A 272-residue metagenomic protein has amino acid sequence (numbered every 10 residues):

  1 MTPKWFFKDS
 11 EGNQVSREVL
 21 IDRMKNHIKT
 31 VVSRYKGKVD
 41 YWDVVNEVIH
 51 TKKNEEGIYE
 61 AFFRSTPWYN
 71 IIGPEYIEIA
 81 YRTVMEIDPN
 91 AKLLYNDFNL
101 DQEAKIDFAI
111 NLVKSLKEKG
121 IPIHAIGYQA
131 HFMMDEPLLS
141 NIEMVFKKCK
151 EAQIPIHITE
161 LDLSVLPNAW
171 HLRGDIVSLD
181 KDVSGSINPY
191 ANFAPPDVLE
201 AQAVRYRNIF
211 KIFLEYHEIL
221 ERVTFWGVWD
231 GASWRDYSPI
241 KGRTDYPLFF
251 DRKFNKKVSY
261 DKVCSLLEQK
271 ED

Functional and structural regions predicted by a protein language model:
M1, V45-V48, D162-L163, T224-A232: Short, solvent-exposed turn/loop segments enriched in Gly/Ser/Thr/Pro and often Arg
M1-L94, F98-L100, N168: Substrate-binding cleft and catalytic face of glycoside hydrolase catalytic domains, especially the flexible beta-alpha
M24-H27, F63-I123, M144-P155, A201-I209 (+2 more regions): Active-site neighborhood of glycoside hydrolase catalytic domains
V39, I123, I219-L220: Core-facing hydrophobic residues within beta-strands of well-ordered domains
N46, I87-D97, I110-D135, M144-V145 (+1 more regions): Aromatic- and acid-rich polysaccharide-binding/catalytic face of secreted or lumenal carbohydrate-active enzymes
N54-E55, K105-D107, E136-L139, N168-W170 (+1 more regions): Short, well-ordered secondary-structure micro-motifs
G57-N70, H171-A194, G242-F249: A solvent-exposed, charged loop/short amphipathic helix patch at secondary-structure junctions
A194, V198-S238: Substrate-binding cleft of secreted/luminal carbohydrate-active enzymes
